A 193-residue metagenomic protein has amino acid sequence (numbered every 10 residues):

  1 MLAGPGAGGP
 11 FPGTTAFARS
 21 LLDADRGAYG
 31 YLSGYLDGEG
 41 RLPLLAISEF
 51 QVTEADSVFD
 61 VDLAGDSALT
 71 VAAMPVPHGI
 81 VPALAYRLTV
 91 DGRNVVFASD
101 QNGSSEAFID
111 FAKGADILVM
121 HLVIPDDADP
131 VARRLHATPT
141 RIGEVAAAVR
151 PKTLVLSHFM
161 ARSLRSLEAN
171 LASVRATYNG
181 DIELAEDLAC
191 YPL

Functional and structural regions predicted by a protein language model:
M1-V95, L171-R175, D181-P192: Binuclear metal-dependent hydrolase catalytic cores
A85, T89-N94, Q101-A189: Cap/insert and terminal regions of metallo-dependent hydrolase folds
